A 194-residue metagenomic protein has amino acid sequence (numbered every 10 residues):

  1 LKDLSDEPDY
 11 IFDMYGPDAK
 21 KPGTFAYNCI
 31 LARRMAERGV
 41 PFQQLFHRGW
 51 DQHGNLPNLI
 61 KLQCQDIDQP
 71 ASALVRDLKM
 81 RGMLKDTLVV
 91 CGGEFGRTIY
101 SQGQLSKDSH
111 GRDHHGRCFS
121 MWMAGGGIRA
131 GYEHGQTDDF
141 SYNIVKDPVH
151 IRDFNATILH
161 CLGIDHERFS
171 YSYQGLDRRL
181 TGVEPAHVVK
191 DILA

Functional and structural regions predicted by a protein language model:
L1-A194: Ligand-binding pockets and gating/stacking loops
